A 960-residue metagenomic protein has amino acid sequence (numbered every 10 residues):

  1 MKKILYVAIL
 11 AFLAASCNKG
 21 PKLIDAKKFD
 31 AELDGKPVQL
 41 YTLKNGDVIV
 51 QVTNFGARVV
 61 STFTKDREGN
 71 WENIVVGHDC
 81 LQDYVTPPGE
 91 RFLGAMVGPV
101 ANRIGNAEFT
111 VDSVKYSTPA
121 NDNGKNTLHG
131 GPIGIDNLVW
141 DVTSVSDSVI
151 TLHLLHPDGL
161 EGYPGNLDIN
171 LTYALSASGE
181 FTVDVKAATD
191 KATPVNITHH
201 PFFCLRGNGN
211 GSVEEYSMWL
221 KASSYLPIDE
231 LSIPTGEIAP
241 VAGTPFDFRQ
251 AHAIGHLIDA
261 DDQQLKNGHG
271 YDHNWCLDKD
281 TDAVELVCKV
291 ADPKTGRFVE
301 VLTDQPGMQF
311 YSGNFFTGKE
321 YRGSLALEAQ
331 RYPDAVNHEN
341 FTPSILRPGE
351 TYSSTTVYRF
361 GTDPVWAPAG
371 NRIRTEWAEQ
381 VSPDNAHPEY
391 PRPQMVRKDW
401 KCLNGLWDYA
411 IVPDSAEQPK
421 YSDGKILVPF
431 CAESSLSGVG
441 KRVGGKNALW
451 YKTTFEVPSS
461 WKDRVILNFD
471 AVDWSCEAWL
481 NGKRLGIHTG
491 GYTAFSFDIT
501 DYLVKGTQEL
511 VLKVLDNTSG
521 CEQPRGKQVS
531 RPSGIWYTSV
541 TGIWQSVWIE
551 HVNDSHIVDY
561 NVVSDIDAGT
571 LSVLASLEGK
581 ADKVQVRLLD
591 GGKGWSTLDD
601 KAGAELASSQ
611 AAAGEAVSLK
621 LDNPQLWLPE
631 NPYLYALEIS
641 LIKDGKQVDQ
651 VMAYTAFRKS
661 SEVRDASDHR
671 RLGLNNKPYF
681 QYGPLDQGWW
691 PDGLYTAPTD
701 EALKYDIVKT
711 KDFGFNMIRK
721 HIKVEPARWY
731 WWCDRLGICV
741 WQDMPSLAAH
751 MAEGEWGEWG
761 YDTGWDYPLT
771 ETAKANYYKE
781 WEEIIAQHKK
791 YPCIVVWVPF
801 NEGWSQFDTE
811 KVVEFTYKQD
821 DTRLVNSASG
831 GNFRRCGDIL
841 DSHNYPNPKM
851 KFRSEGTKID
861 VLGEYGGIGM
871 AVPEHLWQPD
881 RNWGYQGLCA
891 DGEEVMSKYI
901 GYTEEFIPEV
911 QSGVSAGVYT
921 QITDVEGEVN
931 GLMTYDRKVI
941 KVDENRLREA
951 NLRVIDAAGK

Functional and structural regions predicted by a protein language model:
M1-K22: Bacterial Sec-dependent N-terminal signal peptides
N18-V365: An exposed, glycine/acidic-rich loop-and-rim segment of catalytic or binding clefts
L23-K27, V365-W400: N-terminal pre-domain segments of enzymes
D282-V284, N553-K580, A666-R671, V954-K960: Surface beta-strand/loop "capping" patches
P393-Q394, D408-D414, K441-R442, K446-I557 (+3 more regions): Accessory beta-strand-rich segments of carbohydrate-active enzymes
L480, T570-S609: Beta-strand-rich binding/interaction modules
Y560-N561, E638-T710, R953: N-terminal carbohydrate-binding accessory modules
I707-K709, M717-A950: Substrate-binding/catalytic cleft of secreted carbohydrate-active enzymes, primarily glycoside hydrolases
